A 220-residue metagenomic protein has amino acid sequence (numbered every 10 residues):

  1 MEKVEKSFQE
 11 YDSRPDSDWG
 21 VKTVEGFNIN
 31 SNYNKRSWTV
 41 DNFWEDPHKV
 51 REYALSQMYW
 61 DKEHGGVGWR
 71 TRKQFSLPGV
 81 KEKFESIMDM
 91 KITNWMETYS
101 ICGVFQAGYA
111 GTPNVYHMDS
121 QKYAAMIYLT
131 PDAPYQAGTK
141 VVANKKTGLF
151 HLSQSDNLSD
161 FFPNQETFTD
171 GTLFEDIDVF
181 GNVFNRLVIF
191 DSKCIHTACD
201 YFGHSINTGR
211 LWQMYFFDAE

Functional and structural regions predicted by a protein language model:
E2-N114, G138-T139, K145: Non-heme Fe(II)/2-oxoglutarate
G108-E220: Catalytic core of non-heme Fe(II) oxygenases with the double-stranded beta-helix
